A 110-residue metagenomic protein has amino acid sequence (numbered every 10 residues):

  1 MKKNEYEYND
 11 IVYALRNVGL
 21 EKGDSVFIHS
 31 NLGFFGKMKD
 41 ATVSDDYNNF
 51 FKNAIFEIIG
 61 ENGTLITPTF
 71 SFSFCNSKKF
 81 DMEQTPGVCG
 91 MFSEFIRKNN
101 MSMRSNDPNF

Functional and structural regions predicted by a protein language model:
M1-F110: N-terminal and secondary-structure boundary signal
